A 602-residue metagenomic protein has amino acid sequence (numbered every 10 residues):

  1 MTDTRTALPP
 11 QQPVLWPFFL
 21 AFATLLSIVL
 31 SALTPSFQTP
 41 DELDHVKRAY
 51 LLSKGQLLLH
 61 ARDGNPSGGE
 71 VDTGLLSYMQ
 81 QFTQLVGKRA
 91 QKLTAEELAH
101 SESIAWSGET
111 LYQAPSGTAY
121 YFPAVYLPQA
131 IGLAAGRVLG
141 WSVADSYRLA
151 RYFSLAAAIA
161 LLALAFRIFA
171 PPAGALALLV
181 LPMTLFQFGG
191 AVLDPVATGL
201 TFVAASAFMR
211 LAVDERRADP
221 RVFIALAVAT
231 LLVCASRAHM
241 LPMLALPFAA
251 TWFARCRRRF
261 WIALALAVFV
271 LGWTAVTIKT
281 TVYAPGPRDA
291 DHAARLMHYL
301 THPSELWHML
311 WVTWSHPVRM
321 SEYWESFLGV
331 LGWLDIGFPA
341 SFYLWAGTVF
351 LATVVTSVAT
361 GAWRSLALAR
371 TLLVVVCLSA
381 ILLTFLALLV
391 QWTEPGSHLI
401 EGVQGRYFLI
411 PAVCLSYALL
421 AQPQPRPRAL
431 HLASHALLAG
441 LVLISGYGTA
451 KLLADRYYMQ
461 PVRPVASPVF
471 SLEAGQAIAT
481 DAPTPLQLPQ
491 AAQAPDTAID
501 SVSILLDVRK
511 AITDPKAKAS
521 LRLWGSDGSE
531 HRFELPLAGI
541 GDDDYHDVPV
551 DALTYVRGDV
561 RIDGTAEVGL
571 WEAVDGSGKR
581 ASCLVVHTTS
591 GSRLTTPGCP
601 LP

Functional and structural regions predicted by a protein language model:
M1-I28, I262-L266, L432-G440: Start-transfer (signal-anchor) and selected internal transmembrane alpha helices of multi-pass inner/ER membrane
D3-T4, A207-E215, R221-I224, L241-V270: Perimembrane helix-loop-helix junctions
A23, P172-A191, P195-A212, V222-V233 (+1 more regions): Membrane-embedded helix bundles of polyisoprenyl
Q56-L149: Interfacial juxtamembrane loops and adjacent helix segments that form the catalytic/substrate-binding surfaces
W141-A144, A163-M183: Transmembrane-helix signature of polytopic, membrane-embedded enzymes that assemble or transfer cell-envelope glycans
R216, R255-W261, V355-S379: Membrane-interface helix-loop-helix junctions at transmembrane boundaries of multi-pass membrane enzymes, predominantly
I278-G361: Membrane-lumen/periplasm interface segments of multi-pass, membrane-embedded glycan/lipid transferases
Q460-D559, D563-P602: Beta-sheet-rich sandwich/jelly-roll-like modules and their strand-loop junctions
